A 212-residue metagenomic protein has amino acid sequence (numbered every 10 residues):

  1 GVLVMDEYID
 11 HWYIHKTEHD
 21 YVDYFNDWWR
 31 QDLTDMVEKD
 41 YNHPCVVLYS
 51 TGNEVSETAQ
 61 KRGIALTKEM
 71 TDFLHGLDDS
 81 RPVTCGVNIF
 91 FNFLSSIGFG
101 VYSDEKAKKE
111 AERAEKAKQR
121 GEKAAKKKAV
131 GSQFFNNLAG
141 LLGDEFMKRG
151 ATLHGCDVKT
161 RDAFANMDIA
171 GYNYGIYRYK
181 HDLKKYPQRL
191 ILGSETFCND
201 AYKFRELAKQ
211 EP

Functional and structural regions predicted by a protein language model:
G1-K180, P187, T196-K203: Active-site mouth of glycoside hydrolases
S194-E195, P212: Short acidic/histidine-rich active-site segments
R205-P212: Substrate-binding cleft of secreted/luminal carbohydrate-active enzymes
